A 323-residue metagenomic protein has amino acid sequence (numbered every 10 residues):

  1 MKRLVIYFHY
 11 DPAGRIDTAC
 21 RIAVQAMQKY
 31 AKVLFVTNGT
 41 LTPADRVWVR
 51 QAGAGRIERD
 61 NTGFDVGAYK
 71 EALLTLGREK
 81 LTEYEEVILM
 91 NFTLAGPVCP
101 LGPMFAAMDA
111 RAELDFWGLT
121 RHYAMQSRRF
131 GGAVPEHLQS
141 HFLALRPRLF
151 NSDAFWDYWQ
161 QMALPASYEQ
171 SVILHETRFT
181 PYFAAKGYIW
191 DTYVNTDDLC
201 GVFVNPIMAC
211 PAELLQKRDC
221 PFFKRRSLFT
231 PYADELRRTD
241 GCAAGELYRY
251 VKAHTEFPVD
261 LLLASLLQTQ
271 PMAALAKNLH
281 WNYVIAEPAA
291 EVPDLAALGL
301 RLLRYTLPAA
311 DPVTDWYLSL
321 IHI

Functional and structural regions predicted by a protein language model:
M1-S319: ER/Golgi luminal nucleotide-sugar-dependent glycosyltransferases, focusing on the catalytic module
I321-I323: Conserved small/polar residues in nucleotide/adenosyl-binding loops
